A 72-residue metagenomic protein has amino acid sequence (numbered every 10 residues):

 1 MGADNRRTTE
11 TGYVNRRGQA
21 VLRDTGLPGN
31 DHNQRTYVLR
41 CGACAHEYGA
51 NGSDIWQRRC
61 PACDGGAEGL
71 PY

Functional and structural regions predicted by a protein language model:
M1-Y37: Short, intrinsically disordered terminal segments enriched in charged and Pro/Gly residues
G2, C44-E47: Intrinsic low-complexity, intrinsically disordered segments enriched in polar/basic residues
A20, C63-D64: A broadly tuned preference for mixed-charge, low-complexity surface segments
N30, G42-C44, S53: Generic structural motif
C41-C44, C60-C63: Short cysteine-rich clusters marking metal-coordination/redox-active sites
Y48, A67: Cys/His-rich microdomains that often coordinate metals
G49-R59: Short linker/helix segments within small regulatory modules
L70-P71: Short, charged, intrinsically disordered terminal tails
